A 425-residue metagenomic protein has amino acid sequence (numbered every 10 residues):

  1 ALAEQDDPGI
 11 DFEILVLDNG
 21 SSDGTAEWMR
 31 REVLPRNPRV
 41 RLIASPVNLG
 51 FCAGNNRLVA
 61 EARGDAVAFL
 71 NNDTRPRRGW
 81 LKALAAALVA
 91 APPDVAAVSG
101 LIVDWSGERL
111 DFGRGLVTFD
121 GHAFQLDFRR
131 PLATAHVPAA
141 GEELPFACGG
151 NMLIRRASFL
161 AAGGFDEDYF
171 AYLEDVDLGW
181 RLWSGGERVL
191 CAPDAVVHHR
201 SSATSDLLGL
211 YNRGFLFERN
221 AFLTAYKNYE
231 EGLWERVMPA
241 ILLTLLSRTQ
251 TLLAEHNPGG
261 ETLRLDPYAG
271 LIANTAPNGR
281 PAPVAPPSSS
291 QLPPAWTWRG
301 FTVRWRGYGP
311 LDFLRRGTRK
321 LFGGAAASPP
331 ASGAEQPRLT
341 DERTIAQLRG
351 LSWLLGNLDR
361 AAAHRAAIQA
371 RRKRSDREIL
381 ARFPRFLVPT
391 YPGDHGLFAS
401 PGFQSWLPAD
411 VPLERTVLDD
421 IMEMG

Functional and structural regions predicted by a protein language model:
A3-V47, R57: Acidic donor-binding segment of Leloir-type glycosyltransferases
A44-A62, N72: Glycine-rich, basic loop-to-helix element that forms the pyrophosphate-binding segment of sugar-nucleotide handling
V67: Short aromatic/hydrophobic "clamp" motif used to bind/position activated sugar donors
N71-R75, D168: The conserved acidic donor/metal-binding loop of glycosyltransferases
T74-H122: Conserved donor NDP-sugar-binding/catalytic core segment of glycosyltransferases
T118-L144, F222: Short, flexible, basic/aromatic active-site loop/helix in glycosyltransferases
V137-A140, P145-V196: A short, conserved alpha-helix in the catalytic core of glycosyltransferases
G185-A362: Active-site-adjacent helix/loop segment of glycosyltransferases that harbors family-specific signature motifs
